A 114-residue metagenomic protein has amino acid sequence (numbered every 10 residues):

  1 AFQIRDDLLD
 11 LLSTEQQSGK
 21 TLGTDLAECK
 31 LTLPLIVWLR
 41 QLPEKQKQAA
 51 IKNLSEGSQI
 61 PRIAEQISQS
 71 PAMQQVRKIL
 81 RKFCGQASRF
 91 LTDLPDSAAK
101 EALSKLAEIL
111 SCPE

Functional and structural regions predicted by a protein language model:
A1-E114: All-alpha prenyltransferase/terpene-synthase fold signal
